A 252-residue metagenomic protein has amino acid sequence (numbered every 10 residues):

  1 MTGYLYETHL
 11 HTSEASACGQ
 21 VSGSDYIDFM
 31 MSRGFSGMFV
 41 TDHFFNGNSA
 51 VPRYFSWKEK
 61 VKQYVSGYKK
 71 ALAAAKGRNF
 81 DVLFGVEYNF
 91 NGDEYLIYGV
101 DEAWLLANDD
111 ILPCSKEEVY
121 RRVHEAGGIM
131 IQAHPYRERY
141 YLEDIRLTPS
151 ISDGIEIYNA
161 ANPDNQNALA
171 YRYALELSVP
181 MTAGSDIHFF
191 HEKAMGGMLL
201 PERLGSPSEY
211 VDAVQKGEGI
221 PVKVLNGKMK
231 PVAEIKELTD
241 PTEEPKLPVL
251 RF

Functional and structural regions predicted by a protein language model:
M1-N89, T148-S150, H191, V249-F252: An N-terminally biased module of ancient metal coordination in phosphate/nucleic-acid-related enzymes
M1-T8, T12, S22-D28, N91-W104 (+3 more regions): Charged catalytic cores and adjacent phosphate/nucleic-acid-binding surfaces used for phosphate/nucleic-acid chemistry
E14-A17, K60, L106-D110, Q132-P135 (+1 more regions): Short, flexible loop segments at the rims of nucleotide/cofactor-binding pockets, characterized by
F39-V40, I131-Q132, E156: Conserved beta-strand positions in the central sheet of alpha/beta enzyme cores
H43, E87, A133-Y136, I187: Short, well-ordered beta-to-alpha junction loops that form the rim of enzyme active sites and present histidine/acidic
V61-V65, D109-D110, K116-E118: C-terminal active-site-proximal or functional interface alpha/beta core segments in diverse enzymes
F84, W104-L106: Glycine/small-residue-rich loop that forms an oxyanion/phosphate-binding "nest" at active or ligand-binding sites
